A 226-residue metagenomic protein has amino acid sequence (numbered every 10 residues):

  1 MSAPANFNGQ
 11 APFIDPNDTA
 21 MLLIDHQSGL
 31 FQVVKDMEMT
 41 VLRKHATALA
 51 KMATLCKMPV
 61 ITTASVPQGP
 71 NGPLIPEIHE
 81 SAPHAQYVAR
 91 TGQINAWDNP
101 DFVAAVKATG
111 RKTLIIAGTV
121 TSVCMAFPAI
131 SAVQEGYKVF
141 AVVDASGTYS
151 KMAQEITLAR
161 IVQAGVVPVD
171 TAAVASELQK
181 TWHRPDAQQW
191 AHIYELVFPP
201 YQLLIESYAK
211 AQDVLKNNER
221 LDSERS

Functional and structural regions predicted by a protein language model:
S2-G92, A108, K138, E155-V162 (+3 more regions): Active-site acidic carboxylates
N71, A96, C124, S150 (+1 more regions): Short secondary-structure boundary/hinge segments and terminal tails
L74, D101, F127-S131: A short acidic, amphipathic alpha-helical/loop segment
T91-I94, D144-G147, V174: Short, acidic/turn-prone active-site loops that include or flank metal/cofactor- and phosphate-binding residues
G92-A104: Short phosphate-binding loop-to-helix
V106-K112: Glycine-rich phosphate-binding loop signature in dinucleotide/nucleotide-binding domains
T113-T171: A contiguous pocket-lining binding segment that forms or flanks enzyme active sites
